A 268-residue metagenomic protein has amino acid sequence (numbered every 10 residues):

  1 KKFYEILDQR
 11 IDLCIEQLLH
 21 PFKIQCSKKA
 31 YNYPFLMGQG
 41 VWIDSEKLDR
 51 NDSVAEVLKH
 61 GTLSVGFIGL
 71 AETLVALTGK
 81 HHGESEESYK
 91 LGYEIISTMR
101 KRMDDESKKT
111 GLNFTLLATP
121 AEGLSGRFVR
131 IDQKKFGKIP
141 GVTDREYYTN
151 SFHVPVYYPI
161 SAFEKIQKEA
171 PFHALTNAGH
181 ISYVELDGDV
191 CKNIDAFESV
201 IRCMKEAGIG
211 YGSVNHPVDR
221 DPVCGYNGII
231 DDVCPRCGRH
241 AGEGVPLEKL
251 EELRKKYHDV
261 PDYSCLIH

Functional and structural regions predicted by a protein language model:
K1-H268: Long, C-terminal-biased catalytic regions of enzyme "large/alpha" subunits
